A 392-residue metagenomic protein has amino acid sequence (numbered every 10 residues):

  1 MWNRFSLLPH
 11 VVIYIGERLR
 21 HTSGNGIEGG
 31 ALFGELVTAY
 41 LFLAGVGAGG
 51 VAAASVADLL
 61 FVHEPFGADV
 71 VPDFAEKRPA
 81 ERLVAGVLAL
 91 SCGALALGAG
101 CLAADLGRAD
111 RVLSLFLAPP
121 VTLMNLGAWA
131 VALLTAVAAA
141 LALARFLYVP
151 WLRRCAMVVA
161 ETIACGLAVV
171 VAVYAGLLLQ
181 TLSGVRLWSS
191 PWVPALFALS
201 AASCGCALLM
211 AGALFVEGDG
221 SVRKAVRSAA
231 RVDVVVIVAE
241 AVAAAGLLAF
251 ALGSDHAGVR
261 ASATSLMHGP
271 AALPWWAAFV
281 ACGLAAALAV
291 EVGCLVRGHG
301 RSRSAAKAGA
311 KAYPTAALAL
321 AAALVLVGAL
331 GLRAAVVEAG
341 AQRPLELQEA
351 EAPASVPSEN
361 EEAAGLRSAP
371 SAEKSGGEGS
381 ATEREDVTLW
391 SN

Functional and structural regions predicted by a protein language model:
M1-N3, L295: Hydrophobic alpha-helical membrane-insertion segments
W2, E346-N392: Low-complexity, proline/glycine-enriched hydrophobic segments characteristic of transmembrane helices
R4, R18-R20, R303: Basic polycationic patches enriched in arginine
L7-L8: Leucine-biased recognition of intrinsically disordered, low-complexity hydrophobic segments
V11-V37, A68-E76, A103-N125, G176-L196 (+3 more regions): Membrane-interface interhelical loops and short amphipathic "cap" helices that link adjacent transmembrane segments
L41-L43, V62-P72, P79, A132 (+4 more regions): Long, contiguous internal "core" modules enriched in hydrophobic/ aromatic residues
V46, G50-A130, L134: Membrane helical hairpin/interfacial module
L209-G212, V337-L345, L366-S368: A cytosolic-side transmembrane-helix exit/cap motif
